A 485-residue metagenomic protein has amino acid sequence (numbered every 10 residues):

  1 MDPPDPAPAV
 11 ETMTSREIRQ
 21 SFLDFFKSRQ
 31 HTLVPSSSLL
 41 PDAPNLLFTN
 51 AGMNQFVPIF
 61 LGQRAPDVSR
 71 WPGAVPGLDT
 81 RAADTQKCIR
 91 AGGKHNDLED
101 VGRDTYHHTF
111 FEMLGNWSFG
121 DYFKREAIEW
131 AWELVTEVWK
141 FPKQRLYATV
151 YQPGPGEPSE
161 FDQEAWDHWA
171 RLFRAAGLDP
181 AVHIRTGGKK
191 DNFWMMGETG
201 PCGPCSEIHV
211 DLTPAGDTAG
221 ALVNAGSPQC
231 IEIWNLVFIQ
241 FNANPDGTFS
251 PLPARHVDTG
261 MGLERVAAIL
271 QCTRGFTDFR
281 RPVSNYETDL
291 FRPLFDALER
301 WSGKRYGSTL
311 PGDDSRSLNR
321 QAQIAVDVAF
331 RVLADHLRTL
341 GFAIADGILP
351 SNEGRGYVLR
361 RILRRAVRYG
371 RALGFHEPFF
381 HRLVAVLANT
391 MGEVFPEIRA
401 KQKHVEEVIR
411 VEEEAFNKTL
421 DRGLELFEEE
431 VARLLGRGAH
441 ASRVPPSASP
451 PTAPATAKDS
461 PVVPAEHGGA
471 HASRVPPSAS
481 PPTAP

Functional and structural regions predicted by a protein language model:
M1-R360, R364-G374, A415, T419: Alpha-helical segments
A7, Q321, G436-R437, G468: Intrinsically disordered, low-complexity repeat tracts enriched in Pro/Ser/Thr
I269-Q271, A432, S447, A457 (+1 more regions): N-terminal low-complexity, intrinsically disordered patches enriched in charged
L333-G436, P485: Helix-rich, typically C-terminal accessory recognition domains appended to large enzymatic cores
R437-S447, P451-P454, K458-A472: Intrinsic, low-complexity polybasic segments
P477-P485: Low-complexity/repetitive intrinsically disordered segments
